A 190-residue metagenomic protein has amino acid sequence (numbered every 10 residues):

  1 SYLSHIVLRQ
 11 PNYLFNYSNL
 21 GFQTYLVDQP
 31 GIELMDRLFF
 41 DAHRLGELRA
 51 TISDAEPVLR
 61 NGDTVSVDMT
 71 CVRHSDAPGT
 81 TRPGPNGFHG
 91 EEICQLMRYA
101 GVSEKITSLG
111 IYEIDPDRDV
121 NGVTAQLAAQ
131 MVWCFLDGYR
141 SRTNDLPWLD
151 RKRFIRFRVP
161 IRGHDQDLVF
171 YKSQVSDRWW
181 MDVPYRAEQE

Functional and structural regions predicted by a protein language model:
S1-I111, D115-E190: Conserved alpha-helical scaffold segments that buttress catalytic/binding sites
